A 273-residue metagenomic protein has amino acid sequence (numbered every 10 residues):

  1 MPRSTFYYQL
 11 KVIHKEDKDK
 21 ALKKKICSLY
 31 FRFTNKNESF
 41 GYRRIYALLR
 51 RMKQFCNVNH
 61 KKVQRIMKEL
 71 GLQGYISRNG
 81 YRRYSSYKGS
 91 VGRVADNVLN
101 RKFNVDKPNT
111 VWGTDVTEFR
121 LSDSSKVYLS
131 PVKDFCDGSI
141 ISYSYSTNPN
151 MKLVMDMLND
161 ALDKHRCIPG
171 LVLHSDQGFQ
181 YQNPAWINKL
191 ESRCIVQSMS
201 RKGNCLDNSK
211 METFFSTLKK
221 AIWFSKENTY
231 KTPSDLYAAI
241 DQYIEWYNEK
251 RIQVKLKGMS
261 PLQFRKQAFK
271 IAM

Functional and structural regions predicted by a protein language model:
R3-K107, N204, S260-F269: Basic, flexible linker segments flanking DNA-binding modules in nucleic acid-interacting mobile-element proteins
F6, I26, I45, V63 (+13 more regions): Mobile genetic element proteins and their domesticated derivatives, centered on retroelements and DNA transposons
Y8, D137-Y143, Q197-S200, W223-K226: Short small-residue beta-strand/loop micro-motif enriched in glycine and branched aliphatics
S86, S175-Q177, N183-W186, M199-K220 (+2 more regions): RNase H-like two-metal-ion nuclease catalytic core shared by retroviral integrases and related mobile-element nucleases
R101-I141, T147-P149: An active-site-proximal beta-strand-loop segment
S125, S144-R166: Active-site beta-loop-alpha junctions of metal-dependent nucleic acid enzymes, especially the RNase H-like/DDE
E191-I195, K219-M273: C-terminal domain-tail junction helix/linker
